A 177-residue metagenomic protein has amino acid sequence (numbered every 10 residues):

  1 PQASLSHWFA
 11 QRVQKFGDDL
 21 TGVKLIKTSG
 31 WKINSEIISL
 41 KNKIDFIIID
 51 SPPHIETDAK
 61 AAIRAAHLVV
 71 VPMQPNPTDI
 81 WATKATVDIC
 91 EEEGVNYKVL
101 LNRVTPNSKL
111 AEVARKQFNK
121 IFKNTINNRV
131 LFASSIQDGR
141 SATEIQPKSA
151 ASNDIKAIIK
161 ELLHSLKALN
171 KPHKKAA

Functional and structural regions predicted by a protein language model:
P1-A3, P77, V104-S108, V130-L131: Conserved nucleotide-binding/hydrolysis micro-motifs of P-loop NTPases
P1-I48, P53, T57, K116 (+2 more regions): P-loop/Walker-type NTP enzyme "switch/lid" segment
F9-A10, K60-I63, A82-K84, E112: Short amphipathic alpha-helical segments
S39, H54-P77: Inter-motif core of Ras-like GTPase G domains
L68-V71, T78-K120: Anionic-ligand binding region
T105, R115-T143, I155, E161: Beta-strand-loop-alpha "switch" segments that mediate conformational coupling across diverse proteins
A142-A177: NTP-binding/hydrolysis catalytic cores, primarily Walker-type P-loop NTPases
